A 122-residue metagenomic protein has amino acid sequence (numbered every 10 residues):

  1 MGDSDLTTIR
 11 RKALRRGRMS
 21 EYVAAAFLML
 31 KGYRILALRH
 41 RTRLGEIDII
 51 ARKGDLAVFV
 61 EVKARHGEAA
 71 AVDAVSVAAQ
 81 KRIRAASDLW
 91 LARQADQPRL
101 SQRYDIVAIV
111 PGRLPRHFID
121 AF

Functional and structural regions predicted by a protein language model:
M1-L38: Acidic-basic catalytic patches of nuclease active cores, encompassing PD-(D/E)XK and other metal-cofactor nuclease
L30, R34-A57: Active-site metal-binding core of divalent-cation-utilizing nuclease and nuclease-like domains
R39, K63, D105-V107: Solvent-exposed beta-strand sheet faces enriched in polar/charged residues
I47-A71, I83: Conserved catalytic cores of phosphodiester-cleaving nucleases, focusing on short active-site segments
H66-S87, R93: Mg2+/Mn2+-dependent nuclease catalytic core
Q94-F122: Domain-level recognition of nuclease-like catalytic cores that cleave nucleotide substrates
